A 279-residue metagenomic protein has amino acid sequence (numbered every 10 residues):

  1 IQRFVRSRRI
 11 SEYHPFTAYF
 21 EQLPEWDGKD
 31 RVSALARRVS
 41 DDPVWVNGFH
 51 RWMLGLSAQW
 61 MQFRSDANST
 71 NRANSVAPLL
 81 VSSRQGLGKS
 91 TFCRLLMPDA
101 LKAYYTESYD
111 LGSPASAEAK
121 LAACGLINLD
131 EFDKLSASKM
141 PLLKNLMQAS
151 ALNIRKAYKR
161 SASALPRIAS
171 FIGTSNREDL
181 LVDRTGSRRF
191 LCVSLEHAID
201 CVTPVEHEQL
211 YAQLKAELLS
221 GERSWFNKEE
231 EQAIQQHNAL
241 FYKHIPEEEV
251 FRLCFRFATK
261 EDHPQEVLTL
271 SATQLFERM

Functional and structural regions predicted by a protein language model:
S7-A122, S271-F276: P-loop NTPase catalytic core of nucleic-acid-dependent motor ATPases
Q62-A77, R155-A162, D262-E266: Short helix/loop segment immediately N-terminal to the Walker
S116-A122, K156-T174: AAA+/SF3 P-loop NTPase mechanochemical coupling elements
A123-G125, R167-S170, T185-L191: Short glycine-/polar-rich loops that comprise or flank the Walker A/P-loop and associated switch/sensor motifs
C124-M147, L181-G186: Conserved AAA+/SF3 P-loop NTPase catalytic/coupling segment centered on the Walker-B
M140-S163: Conserved catalytic/switch belt of AAA+ P-loop NTPases
L181-D200: A short helix-turn-beta junction within AAA+ P-loop NTPase domains corresponding to the substrate/partner-engaging
E222-M279: DNA transaction DNA-binding modules
